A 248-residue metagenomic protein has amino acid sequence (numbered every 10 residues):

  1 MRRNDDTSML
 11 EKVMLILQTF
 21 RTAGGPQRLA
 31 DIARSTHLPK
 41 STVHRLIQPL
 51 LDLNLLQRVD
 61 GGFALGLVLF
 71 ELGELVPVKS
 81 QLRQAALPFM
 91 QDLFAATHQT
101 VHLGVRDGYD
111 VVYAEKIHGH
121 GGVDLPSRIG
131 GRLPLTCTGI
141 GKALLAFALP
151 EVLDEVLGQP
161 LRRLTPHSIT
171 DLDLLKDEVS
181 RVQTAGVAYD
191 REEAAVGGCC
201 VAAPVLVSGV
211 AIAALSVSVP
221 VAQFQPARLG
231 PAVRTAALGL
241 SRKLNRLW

Functional and structural regions predicted by a protein language model:
M1-K79, R83, S241-R246: N-terminal helix-turn-helix
D6-L10, L29, G62, G66 (+10 more regions): Short, structured helix-loop boundary elements
R21, G141, L145, L149 (+1 more regions): Short amphipathic alpha-helical signal-transduction/dimerization elements
L55-R58, L103-G104, V205: A structural signal for short hydrophobic beta-strand segments in well-ordered beta-sheet cores
A64-Q159: Amphipathic alpha-helical effector-binding/dimerization core of metabolite-sensing transcriptional regulators
V152-L157, R163, L238-W248: Cysteine/selenocysteine-centered motifs that mediate thiol-based redox chemistry or coordinate metal-sulfur cofactors
H167, D171-G239, K243: Extended hydrophobic
